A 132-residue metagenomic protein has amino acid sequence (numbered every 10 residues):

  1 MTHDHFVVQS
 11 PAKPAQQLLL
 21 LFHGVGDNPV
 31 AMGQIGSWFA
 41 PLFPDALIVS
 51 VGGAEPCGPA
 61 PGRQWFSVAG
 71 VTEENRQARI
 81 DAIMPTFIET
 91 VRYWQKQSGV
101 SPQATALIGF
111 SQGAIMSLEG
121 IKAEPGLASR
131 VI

Functional and structural regions predicted by a protein language model:
M1-D4, R130-I132: Short N-terminal or domain-adjacent regulatory/targeting segments
T2-V100, A104: Serine-hydrolase catalytic machinery in alpha/beta-hydrolase-like enzymes
Q103-I132: Primarily recognizes the serine-hydrolase "nucleophile elbow" in alpha/beta-hydrolase and SGNH/GDSL folds
